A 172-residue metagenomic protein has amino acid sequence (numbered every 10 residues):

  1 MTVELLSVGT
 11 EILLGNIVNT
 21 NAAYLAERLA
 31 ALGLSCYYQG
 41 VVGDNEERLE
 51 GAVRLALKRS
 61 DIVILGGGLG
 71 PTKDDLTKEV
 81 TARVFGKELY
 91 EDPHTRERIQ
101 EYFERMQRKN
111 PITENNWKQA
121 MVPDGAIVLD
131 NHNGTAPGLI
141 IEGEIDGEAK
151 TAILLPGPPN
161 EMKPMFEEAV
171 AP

Functional and structural regions predicted by a protein language model:
M1-Q39: Glycine-rich phosphate/diphosphate-binding loop of Rossmann-like nucleotide-binding domains
V8-T10, L65-K73, P156-G157: Glycine-rich beta-strand-to-loop/alpha-helix junction loops that act as flexible
Y37-G40, T151-I153: Structural signal for short hydrophobic segments within the conserved structured cores of catalytic domains across
Y38-R48: Short beta->alpha junction loops
R48, L76-P172: Proline/glycine-rich low-complexity loops and linkers
E50-V53: TIR-domain catalytic/interaction hotspot
S60: An anion/phosphate-binding loop that grips the pyrophosphate of nucleotide cofactors and donors
